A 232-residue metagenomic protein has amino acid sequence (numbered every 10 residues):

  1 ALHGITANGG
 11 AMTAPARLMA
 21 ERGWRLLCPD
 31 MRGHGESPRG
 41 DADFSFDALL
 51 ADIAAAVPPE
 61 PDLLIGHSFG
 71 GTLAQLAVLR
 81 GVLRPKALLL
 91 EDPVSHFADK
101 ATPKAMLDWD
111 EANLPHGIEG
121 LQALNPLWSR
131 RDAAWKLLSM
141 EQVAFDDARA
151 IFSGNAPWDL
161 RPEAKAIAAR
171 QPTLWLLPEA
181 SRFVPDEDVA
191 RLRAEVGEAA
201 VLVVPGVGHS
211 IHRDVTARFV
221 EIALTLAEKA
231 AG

Functional and structural regions predicted by a protein language model:
A1-E36: Conserved HGGG/HGGXW glycine-rich cap/lid loop of the alpha/beta-hydrolase fold
D47-D62: Conserved acidic catalytic loop of the alpha/beta-hydrolase fold
L64-G66, E91: Short beta-strand immediately N-terminal to the catalytic nucleophile in serine-hydrolase-like folds
G66, G70, A74: Gly/Ala-rich beta-loop-alpha elbow adjacent to hydrolase catalytic centers
Q75-L79, R84-H116: Flexible "cap/lid" loop of the alpha/beta hydrolase fold
K100-K104, L114-A168, P172: Conserved alpha/beta-hydrolase catalytic His-Asp/Glu region
A150-A194, A200-V203: Conserved serine/cysteine hydrolase catalytic core
V207-A217: Catalytic histidine-centered segment of alpha/beta-hydrolase-like enzymes
